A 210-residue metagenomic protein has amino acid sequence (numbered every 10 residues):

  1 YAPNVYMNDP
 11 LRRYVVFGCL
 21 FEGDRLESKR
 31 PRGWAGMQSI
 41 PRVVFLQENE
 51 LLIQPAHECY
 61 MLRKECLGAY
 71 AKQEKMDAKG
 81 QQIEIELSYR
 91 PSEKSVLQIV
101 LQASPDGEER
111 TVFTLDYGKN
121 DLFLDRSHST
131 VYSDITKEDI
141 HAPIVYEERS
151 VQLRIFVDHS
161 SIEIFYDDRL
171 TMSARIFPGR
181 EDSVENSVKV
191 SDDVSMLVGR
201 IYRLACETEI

Functional and structural regions predicted by a protein language model:
Y1-I210: Beta-rich accessory regions
